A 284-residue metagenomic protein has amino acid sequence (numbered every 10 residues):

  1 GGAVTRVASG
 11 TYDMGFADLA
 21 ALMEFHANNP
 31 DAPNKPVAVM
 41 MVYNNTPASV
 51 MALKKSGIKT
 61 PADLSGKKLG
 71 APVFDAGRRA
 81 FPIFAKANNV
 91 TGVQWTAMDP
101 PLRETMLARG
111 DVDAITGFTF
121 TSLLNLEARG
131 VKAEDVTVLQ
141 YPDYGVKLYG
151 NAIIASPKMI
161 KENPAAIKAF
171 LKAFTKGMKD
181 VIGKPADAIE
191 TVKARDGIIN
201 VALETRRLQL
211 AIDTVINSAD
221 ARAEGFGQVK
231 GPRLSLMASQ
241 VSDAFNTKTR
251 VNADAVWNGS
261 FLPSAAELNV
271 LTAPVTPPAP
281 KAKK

Functional and structural regions predicted by a protein language model:
G1-R109, D113-F120, L139-Y141, V146-K147: Short, glycine-/small- and polar/acidic-enriched structural segments that line small-molecule recognition paths
A20, L102-T105, D111-V201: Pocket-lining segment of extracytoplasmic ligand-binding domains
H26, P82-K86, E127, K193 (+1 more regions): Class I S-adenosyl-L-methionine
D31-A32, A87-T91, R129-K132, I198-N200 (+1 more regions): Short helix-capping segments at alpha-helix termini
A38, W95, V181-T191, V251-A253: Surface-exposed patches in mature extracellular/periplasmic domains of secreted proteins
E162-N246: Secondary-structure end/capping motifs
L234-K284: Conserved C-terminal helix/tail region of periplasmic/extracytoplasmic solute-binding proteins
